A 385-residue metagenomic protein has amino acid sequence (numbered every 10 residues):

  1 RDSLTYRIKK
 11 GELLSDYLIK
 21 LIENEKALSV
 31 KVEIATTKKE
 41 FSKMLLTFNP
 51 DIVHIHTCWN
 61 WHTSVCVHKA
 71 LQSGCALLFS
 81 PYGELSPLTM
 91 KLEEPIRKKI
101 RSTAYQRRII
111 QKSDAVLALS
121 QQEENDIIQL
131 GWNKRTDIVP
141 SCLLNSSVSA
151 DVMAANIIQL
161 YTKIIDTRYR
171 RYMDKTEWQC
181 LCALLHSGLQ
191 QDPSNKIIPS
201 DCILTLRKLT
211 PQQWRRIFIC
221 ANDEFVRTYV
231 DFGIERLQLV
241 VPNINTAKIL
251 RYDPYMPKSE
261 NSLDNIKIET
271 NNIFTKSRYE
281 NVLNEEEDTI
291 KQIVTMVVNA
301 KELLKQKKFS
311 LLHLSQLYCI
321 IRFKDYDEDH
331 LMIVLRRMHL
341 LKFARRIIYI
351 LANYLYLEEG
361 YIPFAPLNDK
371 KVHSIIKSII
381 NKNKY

Functional and structural regions predicted by a protein language model:
R1-T36, A150-A155: N-terminal subdomain of nucleotide-sugar transferases
L14, T37, H56, A118-S120 (+1 more regions): Replace "coordinates the UDP/GDP/TDP-sugar" with "coordinates nucleotide-activated sugar donors
M44-T63, C75-L78, K307: Short N-terminal targeting/anchoring amphipathic segment
I52-H54, V67-P87, L117: Active-site proximal beta-strand in glycosyltransferases
K99-A115: Membrane-proximal helix-turn-helix segments that form the acceptor-binding/catalytic region of lipid-linked
E124-L143: Helix-loop-beta element that forms the nucleotide-linked donor phosphate-binding surface in glycosyltransferases
V139, L143, S149-R171: C-terminal alpha-helical cap of glycosyltransferases
D166-Y385: Conserved NTP-donor binding/palm subdomain of two-metal-ion nucleotidyltransferases/polymerases, i.e., the charged
